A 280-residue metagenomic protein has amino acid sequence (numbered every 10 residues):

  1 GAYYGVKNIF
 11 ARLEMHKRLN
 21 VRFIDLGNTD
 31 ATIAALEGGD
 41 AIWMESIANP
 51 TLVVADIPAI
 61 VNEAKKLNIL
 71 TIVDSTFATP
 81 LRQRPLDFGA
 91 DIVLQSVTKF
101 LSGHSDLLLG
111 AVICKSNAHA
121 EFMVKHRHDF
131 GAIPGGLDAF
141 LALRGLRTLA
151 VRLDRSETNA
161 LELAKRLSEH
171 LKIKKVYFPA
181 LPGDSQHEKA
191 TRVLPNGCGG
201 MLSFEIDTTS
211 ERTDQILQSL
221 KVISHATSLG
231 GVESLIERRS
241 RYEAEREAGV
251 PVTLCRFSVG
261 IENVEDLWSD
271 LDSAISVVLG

Functional and structural regions predicted by a protein language model:
G1-K172, Y177: Conserved PLP-enzyme active-site core in the AAT-like
G1-Y4, F10-A11, K17, Q218-S219 (+1 more regions): PLP-dependent enzyme catalytic core of the Aspartate aminotransferase-like
F77-T79, K99, L163, A180-S185 (+3 more regions): Glycine-rich beta-alpha junction loops
G103, G136, L194-G197, A248-P251: Short, flexible turn/loop "capping" segments at secondary-structure junctions
L107-L109, G197-M201, V252-R256: Short, solvent-exposed beta-strand edge segments and adjacent coil->beta transition regions
A142-V151, G200-D207, C255-G260: Short, well-ordered beta-strand elements within core beta-sheets of diverse protein domains
L161-K221, S240-E247: Conserved small-domain helix->loop->beta segment predominantly found in fold-type I
D214-S234: Surface-exposed, low-hydrophobicity interaction/linker segments
